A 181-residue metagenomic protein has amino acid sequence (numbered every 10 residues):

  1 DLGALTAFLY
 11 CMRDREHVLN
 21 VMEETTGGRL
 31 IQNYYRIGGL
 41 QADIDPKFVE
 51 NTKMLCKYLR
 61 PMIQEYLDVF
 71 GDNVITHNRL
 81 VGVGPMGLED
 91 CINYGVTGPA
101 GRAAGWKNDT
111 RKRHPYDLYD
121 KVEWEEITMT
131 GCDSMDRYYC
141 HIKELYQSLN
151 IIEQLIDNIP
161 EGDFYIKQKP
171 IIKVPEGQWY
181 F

Functional and structural regions predicted by a protein language model:
D1-F181: Active-site bordering "gate/hinge" segments that shape substrate access to catalytic or cofactor-binding pockets
